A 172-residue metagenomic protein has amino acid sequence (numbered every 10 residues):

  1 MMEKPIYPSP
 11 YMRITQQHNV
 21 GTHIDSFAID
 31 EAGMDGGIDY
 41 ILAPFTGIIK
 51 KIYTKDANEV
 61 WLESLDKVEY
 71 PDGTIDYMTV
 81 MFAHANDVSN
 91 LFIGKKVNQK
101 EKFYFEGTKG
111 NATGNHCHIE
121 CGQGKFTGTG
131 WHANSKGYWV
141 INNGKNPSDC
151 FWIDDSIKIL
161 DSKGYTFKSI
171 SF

Functional and structural regions predicted by a protein language model:
M1-P5, D35-G36, F92-K95, E120-F172: Acidic, glycine-rich catalytic/binding loops that coordinate metals and/or anionic ligands
P10-F45: Short glycine/threonine/proline-enriched tight-turn/helix- or strand-capping micro-motif at secondary-structure
I14, G47-I49, G94-E106: A structural signal for short beta-strand/turn segments enriched in small hydrophobics and glycine
G21-D35, E69-V80, N86, C121-W131: Small beta-barrel nucleic-acid-binding modules, principally OB-folds
G37-Y40, D87, I93, G107: Short, conserved secondary-structure segments in the cores of folded domains
A43-N90, G114-E120: Zn2+-dependent peptidoglycan hydrolase active-site motif and core
K55, G110, G124-T127: Acidic glycine-/aspartate-rich tracts in secreted/extracellular proteins
V60-L62, V97-A112, I119: Short hydrophobic beta/alpha edge segments that flank linear recognition/processing sites
